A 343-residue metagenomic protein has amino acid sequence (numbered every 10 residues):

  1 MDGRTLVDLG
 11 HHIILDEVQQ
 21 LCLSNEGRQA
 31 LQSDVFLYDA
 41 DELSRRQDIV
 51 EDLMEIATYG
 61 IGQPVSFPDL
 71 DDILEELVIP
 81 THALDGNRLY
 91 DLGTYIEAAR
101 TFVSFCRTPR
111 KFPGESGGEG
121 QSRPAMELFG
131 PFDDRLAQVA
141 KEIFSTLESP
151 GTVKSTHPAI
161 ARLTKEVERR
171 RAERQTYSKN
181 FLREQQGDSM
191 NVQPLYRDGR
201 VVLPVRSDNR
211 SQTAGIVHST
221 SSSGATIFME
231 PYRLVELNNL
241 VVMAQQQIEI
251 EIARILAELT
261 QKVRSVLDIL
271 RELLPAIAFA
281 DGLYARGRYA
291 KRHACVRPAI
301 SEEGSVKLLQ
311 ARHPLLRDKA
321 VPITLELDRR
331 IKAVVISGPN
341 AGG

Functional and structural regions predicted by a protein language model:
M1-T152, V266-I269, L273-G287: Conserved amphipathic alpha-helical "coupling/scaffold" segments that transmit conformational changes between domains
L53-I56, L259-R264, I336-G338: Glycine- and acidic
D72, E97, E119-N191, L195 (+1 more regions): Extended, charged alpha-helical coiled-coil/arm scaffolds that mediate oligomerization and mechanical coupling in large
T108-K111, E115, K179, R183 (+4 more regions): Residue-level recognition of alpha-helical coiled-coils, specifically the heptad-repeat register on one helix face
S178-Q186, D208-N209, R286-K291, L315-L316: Short, solvent-exposed secondary-structure boundary motifs
M190-N191, T213-I216, C295-V296: Short beta-alpha junctions and helix-cap segments that line functional grooves
R197-F228, N238, S301-P322, E326: SMC-family hinge/dimerization module
L203, D268, E272-G342: Conserved NTPase motor "head" modules and their coupling/switch loops across ABC/AAA+ ATPases, GTPases, and GHKL ATPases
